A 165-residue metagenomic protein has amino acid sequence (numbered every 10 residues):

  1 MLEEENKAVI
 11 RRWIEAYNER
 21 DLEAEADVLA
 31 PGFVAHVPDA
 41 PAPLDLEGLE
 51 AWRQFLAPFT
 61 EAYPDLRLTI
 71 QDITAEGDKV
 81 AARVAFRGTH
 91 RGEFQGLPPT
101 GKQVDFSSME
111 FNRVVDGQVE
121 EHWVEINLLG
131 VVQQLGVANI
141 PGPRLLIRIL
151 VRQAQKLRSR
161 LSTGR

Functional and structural regions predicted by a protein language model:
M1-R165: C-terminal and inter-domain tail/linker signature
